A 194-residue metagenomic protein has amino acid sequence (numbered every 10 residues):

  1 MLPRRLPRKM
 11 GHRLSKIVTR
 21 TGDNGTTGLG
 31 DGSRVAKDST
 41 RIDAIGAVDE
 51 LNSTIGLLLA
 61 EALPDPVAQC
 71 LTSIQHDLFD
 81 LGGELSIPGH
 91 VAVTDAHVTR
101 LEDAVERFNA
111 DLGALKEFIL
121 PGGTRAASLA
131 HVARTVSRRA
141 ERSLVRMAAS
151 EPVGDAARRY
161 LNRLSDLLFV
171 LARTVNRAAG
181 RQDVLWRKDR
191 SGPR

Functional and structural regions predicted by a protein language model:
L2-R194: Phosphate/pyrophosphate-binding loop motifs in nucleotide- or prenyl diphosphate-using proteins
